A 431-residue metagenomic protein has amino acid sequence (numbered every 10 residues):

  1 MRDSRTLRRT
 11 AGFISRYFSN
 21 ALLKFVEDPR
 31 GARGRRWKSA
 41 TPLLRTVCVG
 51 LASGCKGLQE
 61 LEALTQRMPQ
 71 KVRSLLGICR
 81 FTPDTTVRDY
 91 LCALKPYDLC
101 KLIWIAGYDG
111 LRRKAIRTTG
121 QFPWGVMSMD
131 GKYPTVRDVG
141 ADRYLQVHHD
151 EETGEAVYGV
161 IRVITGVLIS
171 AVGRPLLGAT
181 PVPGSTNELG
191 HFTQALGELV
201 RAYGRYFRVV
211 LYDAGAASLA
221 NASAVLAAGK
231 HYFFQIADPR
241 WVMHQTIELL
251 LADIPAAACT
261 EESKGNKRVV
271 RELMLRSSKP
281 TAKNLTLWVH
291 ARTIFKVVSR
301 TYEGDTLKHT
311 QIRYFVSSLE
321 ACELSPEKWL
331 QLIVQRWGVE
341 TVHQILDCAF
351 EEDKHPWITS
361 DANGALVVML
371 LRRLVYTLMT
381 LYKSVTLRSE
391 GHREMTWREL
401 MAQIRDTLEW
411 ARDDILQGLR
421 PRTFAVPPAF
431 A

Functional and structural regions predicted by a protein language model:
R2, L22-P29, Q66-M68, A256-R271 (+1 more regions): A short, flexible helix-boundary coil/loop motif
R8-R45: Basic, short loop/linker segments at the boundary and entry of helix-turn-helix/winged-helix-like folds
I14-F18, L22, E323-I358: Short amphipathic alpha-helical "interface-anchor" segments enriched in bulky aromatics
R36-I105, V225, Y382: Short, positively charged, Gly/Tyr-enriched micro-motifs that form contact patches at catalytic or ligand/partner
T46, L61, P83, V87 (+8 more regions): Short, conserved catalytic/metal-binding motifs centered on acidic residues
R88-A171: Active-site-proximal, Lys/Arg-enriched surface segment that forms a nucleic-acid-binding/basic interface patch
D150-Y206: Electropositive, glycine- and tryptophan-enriched low-complexity nucleic-acid-binding patches
H231-G338: An anionic, glycine-rich sequence signature occurring as long contiguous blocks
